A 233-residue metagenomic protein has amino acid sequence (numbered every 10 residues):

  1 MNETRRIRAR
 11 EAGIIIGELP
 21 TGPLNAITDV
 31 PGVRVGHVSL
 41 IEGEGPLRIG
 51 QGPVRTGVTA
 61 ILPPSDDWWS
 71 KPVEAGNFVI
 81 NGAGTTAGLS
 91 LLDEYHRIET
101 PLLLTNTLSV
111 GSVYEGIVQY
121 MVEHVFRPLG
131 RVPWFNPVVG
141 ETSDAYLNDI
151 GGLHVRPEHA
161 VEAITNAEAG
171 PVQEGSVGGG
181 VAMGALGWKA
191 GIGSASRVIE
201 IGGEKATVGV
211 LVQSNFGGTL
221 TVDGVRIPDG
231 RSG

Functional and structural regions predicted by a protein language model:
M1-G233: Alpha/propeptide regions of enzymes that mature by internal proteolysis
